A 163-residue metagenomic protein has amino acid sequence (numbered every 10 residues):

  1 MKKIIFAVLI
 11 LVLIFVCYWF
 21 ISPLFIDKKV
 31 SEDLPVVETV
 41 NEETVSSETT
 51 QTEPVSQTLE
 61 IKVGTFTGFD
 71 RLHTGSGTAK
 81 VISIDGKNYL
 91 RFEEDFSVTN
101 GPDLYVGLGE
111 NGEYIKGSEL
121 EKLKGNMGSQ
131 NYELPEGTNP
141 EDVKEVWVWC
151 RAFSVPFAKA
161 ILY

Functional and structural regions predicted by a protein language model:
I5-W19: Hydrophobic membrane-insertion alpha-helices, especially the h-region of bacterial N-terminal signal peptides
I21-D85: Transition segment at domain starts
R91-E94, S129-G137: Exposed aromatic-hydrophobic patches
F96-N100: A short beta-turn/strand-edge loop motif at beta-sheet boundaries
Y105-G107: Beta-strand signatures of extracellular beta-sandwich domains
E113-L120: Surface-exposed loop/edge segments in extracytoplasmic proteins
K122-G128: Short proline/glycine- and polar residue-rich coil/turn motifs
P135-I161: Short, exposed beta-strand-loop hairpins at the edges of beta-sheets in extracellular/periplasmic proteins
